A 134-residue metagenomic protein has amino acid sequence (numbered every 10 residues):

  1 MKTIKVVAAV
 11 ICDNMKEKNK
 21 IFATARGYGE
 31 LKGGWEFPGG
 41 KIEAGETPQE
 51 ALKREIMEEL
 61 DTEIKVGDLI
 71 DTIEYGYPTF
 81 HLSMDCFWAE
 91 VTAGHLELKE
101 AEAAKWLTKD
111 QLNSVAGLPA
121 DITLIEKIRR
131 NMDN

Functional and structural regions predicted by a protein language model:
M1-I21: Conserved N-terminal beta-strand and adjoining loop/helix that marks the start of the Nudix/MutT-like hydrolase domain
K5-V7, N19, L82-D85, E102: Change "...and in nucleic-acid phosphodiester-cleaving endonucleases..." to "...and in nucleic-acid processing enzymes
I11-C12, A23, A89-V91, W106: Conserved hydrophobic "DFG−1" position in protein kinase catalytic cores
K18-E58: Conserved Nudix-box catalytic region and its N-terminal flanking loop in Nudix hydrolases and closely related
P48-M57, L69, F87, A104: Hydrophobic packing within well-folded, soluble alpha/beta domains
E59-V66: Short secondary-structure junctions
E63, T72-H95, A103-K105: Active-site-adjacent beta-strand/loop module that shapes the phosphate/pyrophosphate-binding cleft
W88, E97-I128: NUDIX/MutT-family hydrolases
